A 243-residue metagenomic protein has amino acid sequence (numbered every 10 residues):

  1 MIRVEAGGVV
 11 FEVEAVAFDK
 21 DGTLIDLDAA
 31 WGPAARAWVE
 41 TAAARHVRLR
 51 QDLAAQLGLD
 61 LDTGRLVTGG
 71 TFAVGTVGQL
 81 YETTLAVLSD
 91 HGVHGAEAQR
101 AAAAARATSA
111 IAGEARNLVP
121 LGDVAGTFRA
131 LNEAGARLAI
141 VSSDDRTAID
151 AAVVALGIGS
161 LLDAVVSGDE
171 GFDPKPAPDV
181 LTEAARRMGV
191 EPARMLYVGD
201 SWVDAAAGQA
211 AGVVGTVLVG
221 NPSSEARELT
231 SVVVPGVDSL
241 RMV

Functional and structural regions predicted by a protein language model:
M1-V16, A29, A44, A125 (+2 more regions): Asp-based, Mg2+/Mn2+-dependent phosphohydrolase catalytic module
F11-G122, E133, D150: N-terminal helical cap/lid subdomain that shapes the substrate entry/recognition surface in HAD-like hydrolases
T23, S142-D144: Conserved phosphate-coupling serine/threonine residues in phosphotransfer and NTP-handling enzymes
T76, V119, V141, F172-D173 (+1 more regions): Residues that cap or flank secondary-structure elements
Y81-L88, L138-V141, A155: N-terminal-biased segments
V93, A136, V213: Short phosphate-binding/catalytic loops that engage adenosine nucleotides
E114-A115, F128, A134, V141: Compact structured core domains
E114-L118, S143, T216-L218: Short, flexible loop segments at the rims of nucleotide/cofactor-binding pockets, characterized by
